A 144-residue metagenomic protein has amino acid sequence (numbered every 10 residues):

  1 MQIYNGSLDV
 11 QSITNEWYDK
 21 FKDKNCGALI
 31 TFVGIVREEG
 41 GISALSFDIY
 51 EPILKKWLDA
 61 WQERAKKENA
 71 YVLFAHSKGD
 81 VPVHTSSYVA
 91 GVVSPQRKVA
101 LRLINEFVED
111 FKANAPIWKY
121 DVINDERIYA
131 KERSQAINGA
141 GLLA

Functional and structural regions predicted by a protein language model:
M1-S86, V93-P95, V99-N105, E109-A144: N-terminal, polar/charged subdomain of small-to-medium soluble alpha/beta proteins
